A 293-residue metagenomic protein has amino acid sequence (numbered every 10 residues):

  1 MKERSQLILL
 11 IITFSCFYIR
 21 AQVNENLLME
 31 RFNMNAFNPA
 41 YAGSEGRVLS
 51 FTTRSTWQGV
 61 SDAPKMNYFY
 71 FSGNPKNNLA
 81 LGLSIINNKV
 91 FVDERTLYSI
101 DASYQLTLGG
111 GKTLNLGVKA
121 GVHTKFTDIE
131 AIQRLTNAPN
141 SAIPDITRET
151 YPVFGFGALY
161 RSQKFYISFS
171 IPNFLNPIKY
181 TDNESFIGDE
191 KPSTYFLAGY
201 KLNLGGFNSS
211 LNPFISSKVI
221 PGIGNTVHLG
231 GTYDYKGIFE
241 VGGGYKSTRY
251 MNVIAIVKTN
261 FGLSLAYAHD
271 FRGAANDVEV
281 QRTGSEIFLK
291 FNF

Functional and structural regions predicted by a protein language model:
M1-L7, L108-G110: Positively charged n-region of N-terminal signal peptides that target proteins for export
S5-S15: Sec-dependent N-terminal signal peptides
Q22-F293: Subset of outer-membrane beta-barrel
